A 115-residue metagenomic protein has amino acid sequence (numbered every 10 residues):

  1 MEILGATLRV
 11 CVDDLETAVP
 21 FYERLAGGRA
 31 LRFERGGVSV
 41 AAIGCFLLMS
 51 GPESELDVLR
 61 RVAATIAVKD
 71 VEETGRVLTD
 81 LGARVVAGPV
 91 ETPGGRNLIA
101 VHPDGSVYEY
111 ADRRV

Functional and structural regions predicted by a protein language model:
M1-I3, L31, T79-V115: Vicinal oxygen chelate
M1-V19, V62-I66, R114-V115: N-terminal beta-strand motif that seeds the catalytic metal site of vicinal oxygen chelate
E16-T17, V38, E72-E73: Short alpha-helical
A18-E23, L78, G105: Conserved active-site tyrosine of GNAT-family acetyltransferases
G28-R61, V107-R113: Conserved short beta-strand elements that form part of the metal-binding/catalytic scaffold of enzyme active sites
V40, T65, N97-I99: Short hydrophobic/aromatic beta-strand element in the GNAT-like acyltransferase core that lines or flanks the acyl-donor
A64-L78, A83-V86: Mid-chain, well-packed structural core segment of small domains
